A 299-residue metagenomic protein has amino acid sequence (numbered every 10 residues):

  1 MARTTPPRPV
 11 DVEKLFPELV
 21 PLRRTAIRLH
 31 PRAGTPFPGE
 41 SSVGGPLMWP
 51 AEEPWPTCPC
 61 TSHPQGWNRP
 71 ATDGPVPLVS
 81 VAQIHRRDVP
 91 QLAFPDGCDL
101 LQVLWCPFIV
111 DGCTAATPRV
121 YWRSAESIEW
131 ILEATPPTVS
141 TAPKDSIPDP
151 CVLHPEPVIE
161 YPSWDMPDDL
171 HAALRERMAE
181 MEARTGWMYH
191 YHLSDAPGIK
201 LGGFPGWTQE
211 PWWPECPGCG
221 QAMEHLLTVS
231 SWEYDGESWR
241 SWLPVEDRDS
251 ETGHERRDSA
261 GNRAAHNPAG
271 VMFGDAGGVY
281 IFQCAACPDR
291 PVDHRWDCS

Functional and structural regions predicted by a protein language model:
M1-S299: Preference for intrinsically disordered or flexible, low-complexity segments and adjacent hinge/connector residues
